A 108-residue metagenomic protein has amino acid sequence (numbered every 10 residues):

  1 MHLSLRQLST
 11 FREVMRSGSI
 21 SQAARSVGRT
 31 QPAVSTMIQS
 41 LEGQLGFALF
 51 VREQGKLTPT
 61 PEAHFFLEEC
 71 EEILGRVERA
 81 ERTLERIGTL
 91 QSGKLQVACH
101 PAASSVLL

Functional and structural regions predicted by a protein language model:
S4-Q7, Q31, A63, C70 (+1 more regions): The N-cap/first-turn positions of alpha helices within or immediately adjacent to helix-turn-helix DNA-binding domains
Q7-V14, F66: Short alpha-helical "packing" element that flanks the helix-turn-helix/winged-helix DNA-binding module
E13-G28: Short helix-boundary/capping micro-motifs
R25, G43, H64: Alpha-helical residues within the helix-turn-helix
E42-P59: A short LG(V/I)-centered, amphipathic sequence patch enriched for acidic residue(s) preceding the LG motif
Q44-L45, F66-G88: Alpha-helical linker/hinge and terminal dimerization helices associated with HTH transcriptional regulators
P61, E85-S104: Interdomain hinge and pocket-entrance segments immediately C-terminal to HTH DNA-binding domains
